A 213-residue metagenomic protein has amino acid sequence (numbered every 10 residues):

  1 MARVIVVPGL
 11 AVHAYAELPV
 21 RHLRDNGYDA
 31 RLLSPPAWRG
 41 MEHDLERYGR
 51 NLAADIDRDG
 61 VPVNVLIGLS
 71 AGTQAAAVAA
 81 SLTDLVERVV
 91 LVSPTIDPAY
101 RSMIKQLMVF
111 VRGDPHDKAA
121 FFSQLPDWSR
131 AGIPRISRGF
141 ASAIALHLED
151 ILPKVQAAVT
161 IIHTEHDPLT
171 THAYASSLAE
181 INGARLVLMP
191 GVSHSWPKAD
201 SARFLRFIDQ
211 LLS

Functional and structural regions predicted by a protein language model:
M1-R39: Conserved HGGG/HGGXW glycine-rich cap/lid loop of the alpha/beta-hydrolase fold
P19, A157, T171-A179: Short alpha-helix in the alpha/beta-hydrolase fold that links the catalytic acid
R21, R31-N64: Active-site loop/oxyanion-hole signature of alpha/beta-hydrolase fold enzymes
Q74-S81, L85-H116: Flexible "cap/lid" loop of the alpha/beta hydrolase fold
F122-D150: Hydrophobic, aromatic-rich cap/lid helix
K154-V155, I161-H163, D167: Short beta-strand/loop motif that positions the catalytic acidic residue of the alpha/beta-hydrolase fold
H166-T170, H194-S195: Acidic catalytic loop of the alpha/beta-hydrolase fold
V192-L205: Catalytic histidine-centered segment of alpha/beta-hydrolase-like enzymes
